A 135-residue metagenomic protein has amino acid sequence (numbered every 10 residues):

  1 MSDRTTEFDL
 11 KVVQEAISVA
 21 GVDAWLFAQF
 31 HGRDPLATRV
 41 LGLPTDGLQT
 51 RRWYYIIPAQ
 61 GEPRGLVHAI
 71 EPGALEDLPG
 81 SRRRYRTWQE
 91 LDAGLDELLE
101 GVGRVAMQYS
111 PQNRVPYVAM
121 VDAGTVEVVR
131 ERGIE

Functional and structural regions predicted by a protein language model:
M1-E97: N-terminal accessory/capping or targeting/presequence segment of soluble
W88-E135: Non-catalytic accessory segments adjacent to catalytic cores
